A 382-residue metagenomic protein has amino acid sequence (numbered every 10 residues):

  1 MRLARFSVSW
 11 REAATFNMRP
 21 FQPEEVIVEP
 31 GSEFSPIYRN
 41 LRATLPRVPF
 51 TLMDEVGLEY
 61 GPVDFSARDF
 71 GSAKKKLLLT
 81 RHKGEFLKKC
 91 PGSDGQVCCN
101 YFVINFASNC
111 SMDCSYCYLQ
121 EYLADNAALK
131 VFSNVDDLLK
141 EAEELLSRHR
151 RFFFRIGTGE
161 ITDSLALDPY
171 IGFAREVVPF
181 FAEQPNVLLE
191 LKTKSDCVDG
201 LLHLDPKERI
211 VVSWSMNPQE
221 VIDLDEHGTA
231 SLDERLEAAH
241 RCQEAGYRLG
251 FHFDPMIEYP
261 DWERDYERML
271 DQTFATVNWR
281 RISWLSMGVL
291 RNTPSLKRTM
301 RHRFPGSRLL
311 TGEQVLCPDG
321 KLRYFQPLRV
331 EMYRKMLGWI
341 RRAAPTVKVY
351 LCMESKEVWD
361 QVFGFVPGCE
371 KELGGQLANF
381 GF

Functional and structural regions predicted by a protein language model:
R2-N100: Flexible, acidic/Gly-rich N-terminal and inter-domain linker regions that tether and position cofactor-handling modules
R2-Y38, F274-F382: Auxiliary Fe-S-binding modules of radical SAM enzymes
L78-N100, L119-S213: Conserved Radical SAM active-site core
N105-Y122: Local cysteine-cluster metal-coordination motifs and their immediate loop/turn environment, predominantly Fe-S cluster
E141-R148, G200-D205, L232-A245, M336: Structured alpha-helical segments in the cores of large, soluble enzyme domains
F154-T158, L189-L191, V212-W214, L249-F253 (+2 more regions): Hydrophobic faces of well-ordered beta-strands that scaffold small-molecule active sites in alpha/beta enzyme cores
T162-L165, D196-D199, I210-T229, P255-P260 (+3 more regions): Conserved radical SAM core fold
D261-A275: Catalytic cores of alpha/beta
